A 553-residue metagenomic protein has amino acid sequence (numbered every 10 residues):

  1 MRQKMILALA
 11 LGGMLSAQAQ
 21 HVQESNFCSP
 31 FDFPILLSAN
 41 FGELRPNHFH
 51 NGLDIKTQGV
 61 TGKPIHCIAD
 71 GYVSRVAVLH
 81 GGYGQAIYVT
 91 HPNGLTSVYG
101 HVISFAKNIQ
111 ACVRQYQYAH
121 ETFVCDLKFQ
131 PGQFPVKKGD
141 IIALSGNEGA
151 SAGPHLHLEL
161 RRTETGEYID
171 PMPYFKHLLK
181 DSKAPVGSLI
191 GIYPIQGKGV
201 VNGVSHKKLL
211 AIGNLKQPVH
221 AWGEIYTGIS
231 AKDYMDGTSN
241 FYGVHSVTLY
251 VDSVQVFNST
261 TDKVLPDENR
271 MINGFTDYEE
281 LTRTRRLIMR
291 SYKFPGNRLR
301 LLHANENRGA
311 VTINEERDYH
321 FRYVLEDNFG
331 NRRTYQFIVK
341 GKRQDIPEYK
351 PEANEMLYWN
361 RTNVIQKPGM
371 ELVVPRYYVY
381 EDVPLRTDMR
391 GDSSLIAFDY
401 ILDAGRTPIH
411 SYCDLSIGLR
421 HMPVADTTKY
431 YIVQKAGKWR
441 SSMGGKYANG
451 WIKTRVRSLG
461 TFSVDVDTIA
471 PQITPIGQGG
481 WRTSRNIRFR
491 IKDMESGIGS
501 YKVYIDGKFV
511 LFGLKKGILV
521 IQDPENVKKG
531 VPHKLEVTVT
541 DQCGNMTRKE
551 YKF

Functional and structural regions predicted by a protein language model:
A19-S97, I103-F105, T122-G132, K137-K138 (+3 more regions): Surface-exposed, glycine-biased beta-strand/turn segments
T96-P131, H206-K216, G243, Y250-V311 (+1 more regions): Exoplasmic/lumenal beta-rich domain surfaces
G228-K232, S416-R420, N486-M494: Short edge beta-strand/loop segments characteristic of extracellular beta-sandwich folds
A231, L325, V537-V539: Conserved structural position at the C-terminal beta-strand of extracellular beta-sandwich adhesion modules
T312-D318, V456-S458, P524-P532: Surface-exposed, short loops/turns at beta-strand junctions within beta-sandwich domains
E326-N331, T540-N545: Short, solvent-exposed loop/turn segments at the edges of extracellular beta-sandwich modules
I346-W359, L385-Y431: Proteolytic processing hotspots in large secreted/extracellular or virion-associated proteins and select intracellular
R406-G460, S500-K502, F509-V510: Proteolytic-maturation and junctional protease-sensitive modules
